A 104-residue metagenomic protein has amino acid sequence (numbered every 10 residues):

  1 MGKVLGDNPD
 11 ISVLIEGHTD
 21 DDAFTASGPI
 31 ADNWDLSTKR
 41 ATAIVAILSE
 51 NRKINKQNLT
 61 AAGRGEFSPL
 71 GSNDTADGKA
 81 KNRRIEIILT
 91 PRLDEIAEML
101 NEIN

Functional and structural regions predicted by a protein language model:
K3-I11, H18-I103: Periplasmic OmpA-like peptidoglycan-binding domain that tethers envelope proteins to the cell wall
